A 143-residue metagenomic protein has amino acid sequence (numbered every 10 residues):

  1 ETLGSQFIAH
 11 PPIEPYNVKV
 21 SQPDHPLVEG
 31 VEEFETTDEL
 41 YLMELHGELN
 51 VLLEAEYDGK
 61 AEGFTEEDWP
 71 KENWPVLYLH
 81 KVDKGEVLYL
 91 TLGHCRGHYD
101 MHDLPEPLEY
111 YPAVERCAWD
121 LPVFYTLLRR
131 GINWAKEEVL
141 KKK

Functional and structural regions predicted by a protein language model:
E1, P12, S21, H25 (+1 more regions): A structural signal for well-ordered alpha-helical segments within the folded catalytic domains of diverse enzymes
S5-L92: Catalytic beta-strand/loop cores that center a nucleophilic Ser/Cys/Thr and support acyl-enzyme chemistry
A61, T65-W74, K81-K143: Extracellular ligand-binding/catalytic regions of CAZymes and related secreted enzymes and adhesion modules
